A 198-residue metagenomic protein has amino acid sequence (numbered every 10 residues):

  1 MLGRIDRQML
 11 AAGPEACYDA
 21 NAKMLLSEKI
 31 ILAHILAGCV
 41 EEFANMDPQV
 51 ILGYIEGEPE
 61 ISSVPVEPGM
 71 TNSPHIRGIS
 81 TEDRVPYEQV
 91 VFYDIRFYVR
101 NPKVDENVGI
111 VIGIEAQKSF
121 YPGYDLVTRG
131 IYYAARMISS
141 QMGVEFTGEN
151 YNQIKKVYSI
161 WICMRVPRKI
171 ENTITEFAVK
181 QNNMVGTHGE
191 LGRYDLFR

Functional and structural regions predicted by a protein language model:
M1-F197: Accessory alpha/beta interaction modules
